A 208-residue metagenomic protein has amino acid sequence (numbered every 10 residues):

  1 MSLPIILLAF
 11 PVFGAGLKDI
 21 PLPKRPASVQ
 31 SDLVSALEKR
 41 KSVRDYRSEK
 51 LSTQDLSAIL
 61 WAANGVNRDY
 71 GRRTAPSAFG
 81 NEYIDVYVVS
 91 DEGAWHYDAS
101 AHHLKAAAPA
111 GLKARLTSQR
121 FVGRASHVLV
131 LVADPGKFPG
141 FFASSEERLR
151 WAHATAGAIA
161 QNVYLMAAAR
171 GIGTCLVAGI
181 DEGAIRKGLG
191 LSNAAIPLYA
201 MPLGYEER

Functional and structural regions predicted by a protein language model:
M1-L3: Bacterial N-terminal signal peptides that target proteins for export
A15-A125: N-terminal amphipathic, basic helical "cap/leader" segment at the start of enzyme domains
R40, I59, V86, H127-F138 (+1 more regions): Small-aliphatic-rich amphipathic alpha-helix that forms the alpha element of a beta-alpha
N64, D91-G93, S100, V132-G136 (+2 more regions): Solvent-exposed coil/turn segments that connect beta secondary-structure elements in extracytoplasmic/periplasmic
A78, T174-V177, N193: Short, surface-exposed helix-loop/turn micro-motifs enriched in polar/charged residues
G123-S126, I172, A194-I196: Short coil/turn connectors at secondary-structure junctions
G190-R208: A glycine-rich helix N-cap at a beta->alpha junction
